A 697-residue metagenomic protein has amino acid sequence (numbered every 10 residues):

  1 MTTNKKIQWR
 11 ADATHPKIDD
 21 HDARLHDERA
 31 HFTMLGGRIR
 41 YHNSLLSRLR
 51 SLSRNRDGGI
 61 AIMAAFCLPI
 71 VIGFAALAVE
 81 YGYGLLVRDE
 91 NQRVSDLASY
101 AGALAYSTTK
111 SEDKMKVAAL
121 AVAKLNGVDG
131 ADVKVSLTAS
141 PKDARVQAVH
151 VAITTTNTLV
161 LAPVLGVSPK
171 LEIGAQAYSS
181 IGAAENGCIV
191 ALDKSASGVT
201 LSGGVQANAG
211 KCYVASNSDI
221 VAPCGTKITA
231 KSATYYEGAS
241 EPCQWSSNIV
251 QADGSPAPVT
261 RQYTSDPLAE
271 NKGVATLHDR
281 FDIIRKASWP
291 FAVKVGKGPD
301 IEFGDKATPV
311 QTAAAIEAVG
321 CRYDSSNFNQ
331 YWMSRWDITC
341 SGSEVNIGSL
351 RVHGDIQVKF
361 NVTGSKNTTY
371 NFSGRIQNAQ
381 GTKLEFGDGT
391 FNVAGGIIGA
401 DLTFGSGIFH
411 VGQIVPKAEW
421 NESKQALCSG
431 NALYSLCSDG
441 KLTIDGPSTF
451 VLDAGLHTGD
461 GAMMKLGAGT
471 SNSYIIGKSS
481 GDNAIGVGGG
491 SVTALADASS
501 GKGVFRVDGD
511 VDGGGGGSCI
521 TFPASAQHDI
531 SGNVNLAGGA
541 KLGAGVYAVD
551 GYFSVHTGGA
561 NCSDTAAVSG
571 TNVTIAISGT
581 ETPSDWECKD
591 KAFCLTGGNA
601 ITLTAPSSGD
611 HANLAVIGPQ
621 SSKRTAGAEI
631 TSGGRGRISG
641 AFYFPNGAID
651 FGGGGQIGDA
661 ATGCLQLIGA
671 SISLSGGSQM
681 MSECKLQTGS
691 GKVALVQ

Functional and structural regions predicted by a protein language model:
T2-S44, G82-R93, L97-L159, E237 (+3 more regions): Short amphipathic secondary-structure patches
L45-D57: N-terminal positive-inside, membrane-proximal cytosolic segments immediately preceding the first
D57-P69: N-terminal signal-anchor/signal peptide hydrophobic helix marking the start of the first transmembrane segment
L68-L85: C-terminal juxtamembrane segment of a hydrophobic transmembrane alpha-helix
T158-V310, E317-A318, R322, S326-C519 (+2 more regions): Short, ordered "entry" segments at domain starts
Y323, M680-Q697: Short, low-complexity, Pro/Ser/Thr/Gly-rich segments in the mature regions of secreted, periplasmic
S438, I475, G488, G516 (+2 more regions): Acidic, Ser/Thr/Gly/Pro-rich low-complexity segments that form flexible
T574-R635, Y643: Extended C-terminal subregions enriched in glycine
